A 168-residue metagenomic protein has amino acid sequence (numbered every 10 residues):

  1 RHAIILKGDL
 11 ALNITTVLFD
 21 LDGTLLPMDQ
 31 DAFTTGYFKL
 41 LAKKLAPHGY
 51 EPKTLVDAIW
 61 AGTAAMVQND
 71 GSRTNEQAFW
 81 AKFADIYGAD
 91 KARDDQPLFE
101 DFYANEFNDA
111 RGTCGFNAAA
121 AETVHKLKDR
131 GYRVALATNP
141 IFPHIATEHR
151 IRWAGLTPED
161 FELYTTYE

Functional and structural regions predicted by a protein language model:
R1-A11: Short, Lys/Arg-enriched N-terminal segments with co-localized hydrophobic residues within the first ~10-30 amino acids
L10-A58: Active-site neighborhood of HAD-like aspartate-dependent phosphohydrolases
D29-A32, D70, R111: Short, solvent-exposed loop/turn segments at secondary-structure boundaries
T35, K39, Q77, H144-H149: Short, surface-exposed alpha-helical segments at coil->helix boundaries
V56-N105: A metal-dependent, Asp-based hydrolase signature
T74-A78, R93-P97, A104-A135: Short, acidic loop-to-helix structural element flanking the phosphoryl-transfer center in phosphate-processing enzymes
A135-E168: Substrate-recognition "cap/lid" segment bordering the active-site pocket of phosphatases
